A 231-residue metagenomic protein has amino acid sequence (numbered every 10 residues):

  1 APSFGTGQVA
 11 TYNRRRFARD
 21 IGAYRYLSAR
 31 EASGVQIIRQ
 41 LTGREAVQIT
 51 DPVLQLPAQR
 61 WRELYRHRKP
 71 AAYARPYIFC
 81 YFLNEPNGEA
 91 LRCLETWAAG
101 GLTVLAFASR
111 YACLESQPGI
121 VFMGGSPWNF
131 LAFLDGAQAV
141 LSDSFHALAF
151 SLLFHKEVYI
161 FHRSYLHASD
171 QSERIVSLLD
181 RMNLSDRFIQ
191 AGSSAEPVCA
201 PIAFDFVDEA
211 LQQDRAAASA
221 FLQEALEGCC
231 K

Functional and structural regions predicted by a protein language model:
A1-K231: Active-site anion-handling motifs in enzyme catalytic cores
